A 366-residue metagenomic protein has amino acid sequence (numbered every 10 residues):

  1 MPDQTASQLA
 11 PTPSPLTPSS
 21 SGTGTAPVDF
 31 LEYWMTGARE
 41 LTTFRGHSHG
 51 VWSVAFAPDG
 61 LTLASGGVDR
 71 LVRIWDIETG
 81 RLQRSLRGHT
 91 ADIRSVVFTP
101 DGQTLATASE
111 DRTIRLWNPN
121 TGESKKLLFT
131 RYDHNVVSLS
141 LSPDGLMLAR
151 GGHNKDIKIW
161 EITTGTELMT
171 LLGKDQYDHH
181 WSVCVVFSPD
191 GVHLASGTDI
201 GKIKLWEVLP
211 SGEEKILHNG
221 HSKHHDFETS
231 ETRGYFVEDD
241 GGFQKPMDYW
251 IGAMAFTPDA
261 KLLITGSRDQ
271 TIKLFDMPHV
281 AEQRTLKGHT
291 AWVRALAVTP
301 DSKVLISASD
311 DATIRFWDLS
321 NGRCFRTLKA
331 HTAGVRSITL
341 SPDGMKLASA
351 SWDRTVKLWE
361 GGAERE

Functional and structural regions predicted by a protein language model:
P2-E366: WD40-repeat beta-propeller superdomains and closely related acidic/aromatic-rich repeat-like regions
